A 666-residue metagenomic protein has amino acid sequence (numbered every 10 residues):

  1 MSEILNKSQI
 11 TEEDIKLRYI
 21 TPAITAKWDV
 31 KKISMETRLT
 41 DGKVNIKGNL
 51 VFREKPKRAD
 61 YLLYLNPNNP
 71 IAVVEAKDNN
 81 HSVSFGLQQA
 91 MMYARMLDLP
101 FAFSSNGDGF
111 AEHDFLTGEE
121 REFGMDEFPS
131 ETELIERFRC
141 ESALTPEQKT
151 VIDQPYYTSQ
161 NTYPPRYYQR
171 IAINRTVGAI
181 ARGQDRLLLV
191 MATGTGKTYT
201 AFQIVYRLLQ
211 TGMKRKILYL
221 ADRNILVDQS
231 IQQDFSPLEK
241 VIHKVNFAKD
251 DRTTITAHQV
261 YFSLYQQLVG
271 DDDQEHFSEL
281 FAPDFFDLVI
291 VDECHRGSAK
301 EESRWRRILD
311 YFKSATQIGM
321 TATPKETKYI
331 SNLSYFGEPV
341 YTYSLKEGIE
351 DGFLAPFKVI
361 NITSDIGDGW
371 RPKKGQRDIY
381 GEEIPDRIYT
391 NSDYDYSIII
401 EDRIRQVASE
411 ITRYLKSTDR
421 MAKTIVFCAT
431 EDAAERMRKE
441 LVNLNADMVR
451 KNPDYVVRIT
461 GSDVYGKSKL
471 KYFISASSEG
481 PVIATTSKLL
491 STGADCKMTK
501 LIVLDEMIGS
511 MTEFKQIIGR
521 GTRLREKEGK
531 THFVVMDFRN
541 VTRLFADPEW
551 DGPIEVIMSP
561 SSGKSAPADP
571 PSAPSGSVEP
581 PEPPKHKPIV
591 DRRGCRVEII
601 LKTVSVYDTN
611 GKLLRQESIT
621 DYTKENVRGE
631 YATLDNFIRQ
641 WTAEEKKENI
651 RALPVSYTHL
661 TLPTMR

Functional and structural regions predicted by a protein language model:
S2-K216, I225-K240, T256-V260, Q266 (+4 more regions): ATP-dependent helicase/translocase motor core
T193, H295-R296, Y311-K328: Conserved helicase ATPase motor motifs in RecA-like P-loop NTPase domains
F281-K313: SF2 helicase catalytic motif II
I330-A422: Interdomain helical connector at the RecA1-RecA2 junction of SF1/SF2 helicase-like NTPases
T390-A484: Conserved C-terminal RecA-like helicase domain
T460-I557: Conserved RecA-like P-loop NTPase helicase motor core
R523-P654: Long, hydrophobic alpha-helical segments
T658-T664: Conserved small/polar residues in nucleotide/adenosyl-binding loops
